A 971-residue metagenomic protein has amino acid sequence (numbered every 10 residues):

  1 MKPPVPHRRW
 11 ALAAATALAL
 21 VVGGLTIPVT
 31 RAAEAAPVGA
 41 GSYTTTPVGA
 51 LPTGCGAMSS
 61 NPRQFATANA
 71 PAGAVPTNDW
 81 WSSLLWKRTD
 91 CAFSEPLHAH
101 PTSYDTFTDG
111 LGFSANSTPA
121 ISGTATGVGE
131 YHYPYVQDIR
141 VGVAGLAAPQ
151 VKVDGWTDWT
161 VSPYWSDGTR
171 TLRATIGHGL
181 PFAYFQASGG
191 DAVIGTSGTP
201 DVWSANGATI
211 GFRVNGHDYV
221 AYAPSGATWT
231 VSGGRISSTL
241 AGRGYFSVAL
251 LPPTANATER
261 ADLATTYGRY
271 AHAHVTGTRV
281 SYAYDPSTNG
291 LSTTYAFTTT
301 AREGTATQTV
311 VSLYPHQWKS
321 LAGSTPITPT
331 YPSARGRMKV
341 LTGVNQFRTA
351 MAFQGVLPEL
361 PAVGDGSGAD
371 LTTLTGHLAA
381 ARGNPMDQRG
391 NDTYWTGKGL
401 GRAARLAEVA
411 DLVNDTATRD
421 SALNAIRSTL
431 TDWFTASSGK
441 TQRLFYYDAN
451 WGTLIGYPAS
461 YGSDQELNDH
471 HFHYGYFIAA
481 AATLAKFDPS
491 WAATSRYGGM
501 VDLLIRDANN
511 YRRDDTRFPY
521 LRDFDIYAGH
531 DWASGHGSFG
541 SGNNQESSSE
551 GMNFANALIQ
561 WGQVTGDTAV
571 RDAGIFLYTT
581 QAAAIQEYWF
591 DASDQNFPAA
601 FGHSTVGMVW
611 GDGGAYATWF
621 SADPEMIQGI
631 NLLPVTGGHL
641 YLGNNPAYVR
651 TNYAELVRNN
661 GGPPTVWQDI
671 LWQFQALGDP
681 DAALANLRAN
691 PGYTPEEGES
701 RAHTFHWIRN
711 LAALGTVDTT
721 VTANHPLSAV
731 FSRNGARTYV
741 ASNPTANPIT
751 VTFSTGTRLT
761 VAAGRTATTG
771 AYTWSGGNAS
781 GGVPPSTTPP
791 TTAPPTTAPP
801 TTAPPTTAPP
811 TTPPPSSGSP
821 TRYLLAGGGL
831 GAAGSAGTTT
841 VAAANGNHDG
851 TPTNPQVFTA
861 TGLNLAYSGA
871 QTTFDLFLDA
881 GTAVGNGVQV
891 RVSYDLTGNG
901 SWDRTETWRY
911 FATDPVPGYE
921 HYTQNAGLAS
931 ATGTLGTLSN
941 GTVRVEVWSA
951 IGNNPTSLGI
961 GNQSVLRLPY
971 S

Functional and structural regions predicted by a protein language model:
K2-A35, T787, T791-T792, T796-T797 (+2 more regions): Secretory targeting and sorting signals
V21-L25, E34-H471, Y511-D525, G562-T565 (+1 more regions): Ser/Thr/Asn(+Pro)-rich, low-complexity disordered segments
A33-L51, P815-G834: Boundary/junction segments of secreted and surface-exposed precursor proteins
G390-A410, D464-V501, S547-A555: Aromatic-rich carbohydrate-recognition surfaces in CAZymes
S541-N544, F911-R944, I951: Short, surface-exposed tryptophan/glycine-enriched loops that mediate extracellular molecular recognition
S817-Q871, D875-V884, G933, T937-S971: Proprotein-processing/basic-patch segments
A883-S893: Beta-strand acidic-aromatic groove motif in beta-rich domains, primarily in extracellular
G898-G900: Acidic, glycine-anchored loop motifs typical of Ca2+
